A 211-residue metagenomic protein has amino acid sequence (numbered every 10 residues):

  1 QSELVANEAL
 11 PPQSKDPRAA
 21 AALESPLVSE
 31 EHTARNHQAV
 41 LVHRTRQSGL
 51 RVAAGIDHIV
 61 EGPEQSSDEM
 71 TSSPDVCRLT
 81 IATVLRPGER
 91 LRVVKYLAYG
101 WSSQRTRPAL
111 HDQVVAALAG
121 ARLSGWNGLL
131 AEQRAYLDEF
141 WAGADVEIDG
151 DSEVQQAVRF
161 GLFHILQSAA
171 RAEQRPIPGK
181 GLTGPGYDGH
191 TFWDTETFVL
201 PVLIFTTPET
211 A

Functional and structural regions predicted by a protein language model:
Q1-Y187: Acidic/polar, glycine-enriched structural segments that form the non-catalytic walls/loops of the carbohydrate-binding
D75-C77, W193-E196: Short, glycine/acidic-rich beta->alpha junctions
D151-F160, E196-A211: Carboxylate/His-rich catalytic cores and anion/metal-binding grooves
Q174, H190, T210-A211: Short, surface-exposed helix-loop/turn micro-motifs enriched in polar/charged residues
G184-H190, T195, P201: Segments forming glycine/polar-rich beta-alpha architectures that bind adenosine-containing cofactors
